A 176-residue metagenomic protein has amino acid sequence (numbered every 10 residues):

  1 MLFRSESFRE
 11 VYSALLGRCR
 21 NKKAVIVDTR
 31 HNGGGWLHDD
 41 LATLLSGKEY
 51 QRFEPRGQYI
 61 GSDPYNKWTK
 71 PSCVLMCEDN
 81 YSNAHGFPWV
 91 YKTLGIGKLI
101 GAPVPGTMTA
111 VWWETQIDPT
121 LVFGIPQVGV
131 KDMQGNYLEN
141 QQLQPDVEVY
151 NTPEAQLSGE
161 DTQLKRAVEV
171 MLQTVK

Functional and structural regions predicted by a protein language model:
M1-D118, Q156-Q163, E169-V175: Cleft-lining beta-strand/loop regions that shape enzyme active-site pockets
V25, E148-P153: Flexible glycine/proline-enriched surface loops and loop-helix/loop-strand junctions
S82, I117-E148: Metal-dependent DNA phosphodiester-chemistry modules and their immediately adjacent helices/loops in DNA-processing
G95, Q144-P145, N151, T162: Structured catalytic/translocation cores of nucleotide/phosphate-coupled proteins
